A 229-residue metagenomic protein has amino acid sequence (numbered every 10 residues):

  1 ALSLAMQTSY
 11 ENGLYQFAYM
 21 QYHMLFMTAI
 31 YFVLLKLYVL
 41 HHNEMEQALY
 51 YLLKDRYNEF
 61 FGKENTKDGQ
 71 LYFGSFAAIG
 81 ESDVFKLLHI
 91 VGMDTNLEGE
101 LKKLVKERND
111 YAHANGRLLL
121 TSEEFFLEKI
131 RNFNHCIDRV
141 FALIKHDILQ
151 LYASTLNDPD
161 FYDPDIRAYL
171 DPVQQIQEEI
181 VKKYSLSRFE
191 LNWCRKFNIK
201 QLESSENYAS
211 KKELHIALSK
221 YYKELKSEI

Functional and structural regions predicted by a protein language model:
A1-S82, D147-D165, K212-E213, K220-I229: Amphipathic alpha-helical interface elements
L2, L101, S205: A contiguous, well-structured "functional interface" segment within a domain
Y10-L14, G92, E206: Short coil/turn residues that cap or connect secondary-structure elements
D68-G74, G92, V173-Q175: A broad, low-specificity signal for short, low-complexity segments enriched in glycine/proline and polar/charged
L71-Y72, A77-K86, L191-S204: A mid-sequence interfacial segment
G80, D94, S122, K182-E190: Helix N-terminus capping/helix-initiation residues
S82-T155, P159: Charge-enriched, short contiguous segments at helix-coil
H135, A142-I229: Terminal, compositionally biased low-complexity regions
